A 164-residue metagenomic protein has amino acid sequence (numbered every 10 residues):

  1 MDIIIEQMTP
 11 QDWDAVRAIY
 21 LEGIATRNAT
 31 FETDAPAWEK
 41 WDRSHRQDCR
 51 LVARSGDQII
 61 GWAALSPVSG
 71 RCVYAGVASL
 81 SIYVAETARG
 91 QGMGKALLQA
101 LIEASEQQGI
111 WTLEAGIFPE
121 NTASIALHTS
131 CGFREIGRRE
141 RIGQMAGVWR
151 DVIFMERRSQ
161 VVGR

Functional and structural regions predicted by a protein language model:
D2-A18: A short beta-loop-alpha structural element at the N-terminal edge of CoA-dependent acyl/N-acetyltransferase catalytic
T30-T87, L98-Q99, A104, R158-Q160: Acetyl-CoA-dependent GNAT
Q58-G61, A123, W149: Glycine-rich acetyl-CoA-binding "A-motif" of GNAT/NAT acetyltransferases
A64-P67, C72, E114-I117, T129 (+1 more regions): Conserved catalytic-core motifs of GNAT/GCN5-like acyltransferases
R89, A115-I125: Conserved beta-strand-loop-alpha-helix junction that forms the acyl-donor binding cleft
G90-E103, A126-S130: Conserved acetyl-CoA-binding loop-helix of GNAT-fold acetyltransferases
S105-I117: Conserved GNAT acetyl-CoA-binding A-motif
